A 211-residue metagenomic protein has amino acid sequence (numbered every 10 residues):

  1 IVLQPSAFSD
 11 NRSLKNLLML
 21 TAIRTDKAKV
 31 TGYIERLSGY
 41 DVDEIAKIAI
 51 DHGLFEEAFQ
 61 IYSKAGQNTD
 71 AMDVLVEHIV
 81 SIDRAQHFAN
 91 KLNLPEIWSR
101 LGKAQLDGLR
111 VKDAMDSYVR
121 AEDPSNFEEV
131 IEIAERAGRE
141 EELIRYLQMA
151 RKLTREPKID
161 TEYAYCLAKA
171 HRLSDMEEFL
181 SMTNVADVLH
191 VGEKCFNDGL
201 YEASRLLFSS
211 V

Functional and structural regions predicted by a protein language model:
I1-V211: Extended alpha-helical assembly domains of large eukaryotic scaffold proteins
